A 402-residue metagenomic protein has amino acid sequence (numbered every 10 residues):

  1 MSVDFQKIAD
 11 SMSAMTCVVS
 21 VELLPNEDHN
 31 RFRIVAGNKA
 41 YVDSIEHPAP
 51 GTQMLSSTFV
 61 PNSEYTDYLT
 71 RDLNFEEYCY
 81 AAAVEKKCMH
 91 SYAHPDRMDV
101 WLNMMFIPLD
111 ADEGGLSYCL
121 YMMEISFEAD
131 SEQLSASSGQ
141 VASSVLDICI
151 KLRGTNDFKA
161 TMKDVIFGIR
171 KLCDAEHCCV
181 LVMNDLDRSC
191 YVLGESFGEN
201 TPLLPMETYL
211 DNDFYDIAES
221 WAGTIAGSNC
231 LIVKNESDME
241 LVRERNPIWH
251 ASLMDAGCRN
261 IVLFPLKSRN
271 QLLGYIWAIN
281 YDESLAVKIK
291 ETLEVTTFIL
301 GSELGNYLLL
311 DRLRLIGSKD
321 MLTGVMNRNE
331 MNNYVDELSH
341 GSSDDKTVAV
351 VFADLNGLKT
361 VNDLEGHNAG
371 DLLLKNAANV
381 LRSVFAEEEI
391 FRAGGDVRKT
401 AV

Functional and structural regions predicted by a protein language model:
A14, S117-N156, L313: Signal-transmission linkers at sensory-effector interfaces
E22-D28, R33-V35, K39-V42, V180-C230: GAF sensory/regulatory domain recognition with acknowledged cross-activation on helical regulatory dimers
A49-Y68, Y80-S91, P202-E244, A251-M254: Regulatory sensory and allosteric helical modules in signal-transduction proteins and certain transcription factors
L55-T58, S318, A378-V402: Conserved helix-loop-beta segment at the catalytic/binding core of cyclic-nucleotide signaling proteins
T66-S131, C258: Sensory/regulatory domains in signal-transduction proteins
D147-K151, L309-R328: Amphipathic HAMP/coiled-coil signal-transducing linker helices that couple sensory inputs to cytosolic output domains
R259-K267: A short, aliphatic-rich beta-strand micro-motif
R328-S339, S343-A349, N356-S383, F391-D396: Conserved long alpha-helical elements within nucleotide-processing catalytic cores of c-di-GMP signaling and class III
